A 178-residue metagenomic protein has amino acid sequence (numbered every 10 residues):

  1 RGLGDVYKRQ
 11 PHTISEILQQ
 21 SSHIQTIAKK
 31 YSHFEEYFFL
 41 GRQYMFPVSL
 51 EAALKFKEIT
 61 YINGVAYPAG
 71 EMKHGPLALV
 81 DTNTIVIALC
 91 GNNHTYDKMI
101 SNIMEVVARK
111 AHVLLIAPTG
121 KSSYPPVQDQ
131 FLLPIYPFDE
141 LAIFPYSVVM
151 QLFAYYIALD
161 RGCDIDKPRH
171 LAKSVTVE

Functional and structural regions predicted by a protein language model:
G2-Y7: Short, small-residue-biased leader/transition segments that mark boundaries at the very start of proteins
K8, I165-E178: A short, charged, Gly/Pro-tolerant segment at domain boundaries
I17-H33: A short, well-structured juxtamembrane/interface segment
K30-D81, H112-V113, K121, L152-Y155 (+2 more regions): Anionic-ligand anchoring segments at beta-strand to alpha-helix junctions in alpha/beta enzyme folds, i.e., glycine
F39, V86-A88, L115: Structural beta-sheet core signal
K73-E105, P137-Q151, L159: Glycine-rich, anion-gripping cofactor-binding loops and their flanking helix/strand elements in enzyme active sites
T95-D97, G120-Y124: Short, charged/polar "capping" segments at the starts of alpha-helices and the immediately preceding loops
Y124-P137: Active-site regions of enzymes building and remodeling cell-envelope glycoconjugates
